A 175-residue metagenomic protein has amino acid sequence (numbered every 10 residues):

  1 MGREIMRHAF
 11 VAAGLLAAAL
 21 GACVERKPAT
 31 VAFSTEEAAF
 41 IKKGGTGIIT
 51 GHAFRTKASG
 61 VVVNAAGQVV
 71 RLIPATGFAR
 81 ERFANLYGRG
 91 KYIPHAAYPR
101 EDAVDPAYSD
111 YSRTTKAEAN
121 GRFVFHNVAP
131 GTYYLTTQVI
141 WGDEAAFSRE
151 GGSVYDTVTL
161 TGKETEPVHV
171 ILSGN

Functional and structural regions predicted by a protein language model:
G2-V11: Bacterial N-terminal signal peptides that target proteins for export
F10-A18: Sec-dependent N-terminal signal peptides
L20-A22: C-terminal motif of bacterial Sec signal peptides marking the signal peptidase cleavage site
V24-N175: Long luminal/extracellular ectodomains of secretory-pathway precursor proteins
